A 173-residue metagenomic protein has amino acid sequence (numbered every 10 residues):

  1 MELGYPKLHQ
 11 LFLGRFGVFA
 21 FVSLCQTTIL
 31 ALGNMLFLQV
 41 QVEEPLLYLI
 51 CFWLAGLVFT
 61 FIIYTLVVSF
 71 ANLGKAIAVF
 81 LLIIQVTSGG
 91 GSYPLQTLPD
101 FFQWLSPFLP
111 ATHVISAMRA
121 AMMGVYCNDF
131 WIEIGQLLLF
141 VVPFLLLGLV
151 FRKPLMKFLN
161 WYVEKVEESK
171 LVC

Functional and structural regions predicted by a protein language model:
M1-C173: Membrane-spanning alpha-helical segments of multipass transporters and channels
